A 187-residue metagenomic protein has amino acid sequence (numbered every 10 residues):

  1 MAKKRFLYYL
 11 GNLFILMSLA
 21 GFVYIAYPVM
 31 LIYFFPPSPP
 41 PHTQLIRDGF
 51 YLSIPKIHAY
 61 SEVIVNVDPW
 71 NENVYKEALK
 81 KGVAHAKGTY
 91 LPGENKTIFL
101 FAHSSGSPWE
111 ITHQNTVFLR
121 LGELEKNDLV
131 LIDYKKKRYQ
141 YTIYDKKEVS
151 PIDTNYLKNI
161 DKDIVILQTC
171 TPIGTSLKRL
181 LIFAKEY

Functional and structural regions predicted by a protein language model:
M1-L19: N-terminal Sec-pathway targeting helices
S18-K137, Y141-Y187: Solvent-exposed, non-transmembrane regions of membrane-associated and secreted proteins
